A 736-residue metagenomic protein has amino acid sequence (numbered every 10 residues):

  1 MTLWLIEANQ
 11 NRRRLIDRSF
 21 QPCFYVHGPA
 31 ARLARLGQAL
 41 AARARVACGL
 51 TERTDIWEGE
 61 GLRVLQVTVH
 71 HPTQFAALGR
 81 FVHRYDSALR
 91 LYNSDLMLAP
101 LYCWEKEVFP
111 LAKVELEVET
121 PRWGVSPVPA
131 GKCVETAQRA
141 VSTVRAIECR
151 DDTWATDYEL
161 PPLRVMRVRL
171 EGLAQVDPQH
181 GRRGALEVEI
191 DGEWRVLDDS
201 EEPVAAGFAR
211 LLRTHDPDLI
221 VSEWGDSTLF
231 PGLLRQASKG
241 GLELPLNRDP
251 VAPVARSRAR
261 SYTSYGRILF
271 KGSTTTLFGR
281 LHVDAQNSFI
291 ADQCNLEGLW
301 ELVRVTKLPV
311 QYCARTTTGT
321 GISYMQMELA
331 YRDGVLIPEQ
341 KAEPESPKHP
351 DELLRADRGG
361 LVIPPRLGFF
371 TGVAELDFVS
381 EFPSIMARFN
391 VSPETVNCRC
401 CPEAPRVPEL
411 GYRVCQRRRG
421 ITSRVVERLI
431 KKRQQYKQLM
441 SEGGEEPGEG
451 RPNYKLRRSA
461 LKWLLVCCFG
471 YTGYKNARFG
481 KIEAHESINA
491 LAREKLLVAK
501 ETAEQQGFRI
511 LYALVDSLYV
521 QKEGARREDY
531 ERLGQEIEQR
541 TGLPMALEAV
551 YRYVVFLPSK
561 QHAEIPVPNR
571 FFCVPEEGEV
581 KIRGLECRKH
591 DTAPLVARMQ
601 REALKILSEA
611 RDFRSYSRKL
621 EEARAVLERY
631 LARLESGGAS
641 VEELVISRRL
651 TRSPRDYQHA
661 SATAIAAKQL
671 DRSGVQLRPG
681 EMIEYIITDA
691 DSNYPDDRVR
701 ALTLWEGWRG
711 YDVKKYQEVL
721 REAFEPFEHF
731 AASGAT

Functional and structural regions predicted by a protein language model:
M1-H215, S238-P245, N295-E297, R304-G359 (+7 more regions): DnaQ-like (DEDDh/DEDDy) 3′-5′ exonuclease domain used for proofreading and 3′-end trimming on nucleic acids
L3-L5, P309-P393, N397-C398, E449-N453 (+5 more regions): DNA-dependent DNA polymerase catalytic subunits
P178, E223-Q236, I385-M386, Q521-G524 (+1 more regions): A short acidic (Asp/Glu
R183, I190-D191, L219-T316, S323 (+1 more regions): Metal-dependent phosphoesterase core characteristic of DEDDh/y 3'-5' exonuclease domains
V188-E193, Y471-A490: Gly-rich Lys/Arg/Thr-decorated short loops/hinges at beta-loop-alpha junctions or inter-strand turns that position
P217-D226, L511-Y512, Y519: Short glycine-rich phosphate-binding loop at a beta-alpha junction
F469-N476, F508-S517: Core alpha/beta catalytic barrel or barrel-like domain that forms the active/cofactor pocket in diverse metabolic
